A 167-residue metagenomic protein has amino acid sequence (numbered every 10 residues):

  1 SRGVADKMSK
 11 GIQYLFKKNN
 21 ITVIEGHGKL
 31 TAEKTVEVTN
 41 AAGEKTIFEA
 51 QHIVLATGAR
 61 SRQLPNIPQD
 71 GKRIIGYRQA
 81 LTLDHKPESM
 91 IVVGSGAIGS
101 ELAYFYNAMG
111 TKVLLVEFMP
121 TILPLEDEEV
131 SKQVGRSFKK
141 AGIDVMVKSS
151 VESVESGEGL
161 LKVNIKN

Functional and structural regions predicted by a protein language model:
D6-V93, N164-N167: FAD-binding core/adjacent interface of flavoenzyme oxidoreductases
S9, G99, E128-S131: Generic non-transmembrane alpha-helix signal with a bias for helix starts/N-cap capping motifs
T22-E25, K29-T39, G110-N167: A Rossmann-like FAD-binding core segment of flavoenzymes
L64-N66, L102-A103, S156: Short glycine-/acidic-enriched loop or helix-start segments at secondary-structure transitions that form or flank
R73, D84-E126: Rossmann-like NAD(P)H-binding beta-loop-alpha module
